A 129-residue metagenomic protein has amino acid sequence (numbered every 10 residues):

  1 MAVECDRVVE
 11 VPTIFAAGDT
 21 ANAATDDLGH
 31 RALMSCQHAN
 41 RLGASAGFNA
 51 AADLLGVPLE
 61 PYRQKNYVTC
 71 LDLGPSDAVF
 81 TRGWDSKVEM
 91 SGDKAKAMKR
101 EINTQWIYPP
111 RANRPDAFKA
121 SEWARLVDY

Functional and structural regions predicted by a protein language model:
M1-N40: FAD-site-proximal beta/loop scaffold in flavoenzymes
V11, K65-Y67: A structure-centric signal for secondary-structure junctions around beta-strands
A21-A23, H30, V57, R63 (+1 more regions): SDR active-site lid
N22, G47, A78: Short, electropositive, low-hydrophobicity segments enriched in small/polar residues
S35-Q64: Internal hydrophobic alpha-helix adjacent to the cofactor/substrate pocket in enzyme cavities
P75-Y129: C-terminal auxiliary extensions adjacent to catalytic cores
